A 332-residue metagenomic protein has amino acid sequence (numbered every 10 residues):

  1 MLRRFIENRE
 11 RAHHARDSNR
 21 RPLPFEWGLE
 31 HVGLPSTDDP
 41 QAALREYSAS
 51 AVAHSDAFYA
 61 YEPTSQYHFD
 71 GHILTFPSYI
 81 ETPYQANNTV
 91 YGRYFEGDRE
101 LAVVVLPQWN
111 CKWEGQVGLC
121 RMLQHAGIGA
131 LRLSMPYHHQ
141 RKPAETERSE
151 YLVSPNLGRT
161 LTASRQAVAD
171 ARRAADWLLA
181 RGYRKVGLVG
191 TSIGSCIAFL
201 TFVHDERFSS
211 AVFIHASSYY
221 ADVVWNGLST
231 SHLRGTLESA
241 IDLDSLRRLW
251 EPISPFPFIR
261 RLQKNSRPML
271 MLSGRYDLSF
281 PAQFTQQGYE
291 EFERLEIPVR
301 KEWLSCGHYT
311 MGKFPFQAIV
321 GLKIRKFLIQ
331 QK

Functional and structural regions predicted by a protein language model:
M1-T75: N-terminal targeting or regulatory segments adjacent to alpha/beta-hydrolase or S9 domains
E100-Q108: Short beta-strand element of the alpha/beta-hydrolase
Q108-R165: Cap/lid segment of the alpha/beta-hydrolase catalytic domain
V168-R184: Conserved acidic catalytic loop of the alpha/beta-hydrolase fold
G190-A198: Gly/Ala-rich beta-loop-alpha elbow adjacent to hydrolase catalytic centers
F199-S245: Hydrolase active-site cap/lid region
N226-F284, E290: The feature captures the conserved acid-bearing segment of alpha/beta-hydrolase catalytic domains
Q286-K332: C-terminal catalytic histidine-bearing segment of alpha/beta-hydrolase fold enzymes
